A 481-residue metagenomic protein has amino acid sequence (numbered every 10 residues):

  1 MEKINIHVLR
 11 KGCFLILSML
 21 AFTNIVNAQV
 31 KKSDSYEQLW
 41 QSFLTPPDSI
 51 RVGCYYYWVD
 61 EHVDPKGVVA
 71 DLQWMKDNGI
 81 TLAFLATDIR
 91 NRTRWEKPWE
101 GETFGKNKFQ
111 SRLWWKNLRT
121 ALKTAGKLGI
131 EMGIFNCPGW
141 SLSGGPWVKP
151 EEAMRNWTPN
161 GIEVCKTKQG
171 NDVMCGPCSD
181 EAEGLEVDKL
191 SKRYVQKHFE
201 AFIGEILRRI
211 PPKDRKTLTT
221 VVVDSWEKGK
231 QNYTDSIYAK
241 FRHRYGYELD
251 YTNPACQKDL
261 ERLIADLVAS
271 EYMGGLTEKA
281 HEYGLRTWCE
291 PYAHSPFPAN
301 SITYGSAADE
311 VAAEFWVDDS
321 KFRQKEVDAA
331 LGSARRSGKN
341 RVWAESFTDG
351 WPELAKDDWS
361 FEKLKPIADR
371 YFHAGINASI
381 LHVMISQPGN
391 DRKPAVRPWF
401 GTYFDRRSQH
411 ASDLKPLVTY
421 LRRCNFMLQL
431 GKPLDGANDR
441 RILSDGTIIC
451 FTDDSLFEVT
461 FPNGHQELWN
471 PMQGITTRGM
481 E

Functional and structural regions predicted by a protein language model:
M1-K32: Bacterial Sec-dependent N-terminal signal peptides
E2, S18, P46, P211 (+1 more regions): Generic marker of residues within folded, mature protein domains
K3-I4, W74, G332: Intrinsic low-complexity, intrinsically disordered segments enriched in polar/basic residues
I4, T23-V26, S33, A70 (+5 more regions): Intrinsic-disorder/low-complexity regions
N5, L9, K32-S33, D188 (+2 more regions): Intrinsic-disorder-associated interaction segments
N24-N27, L44-T45, K168-C178, T252 (+1 more regions): Short, compositionally biased low-complexity segments
A28-L218, M472, M480-E481: Mature N-terminal, pre-catalytic/accessory segment of carbohydrate-active enzymes
L82-A83, K106-W140, G145-W147, A153-M154 (+3 more regions): Carbohydrate-binding surfaces of carbohydrate-active enzymes
